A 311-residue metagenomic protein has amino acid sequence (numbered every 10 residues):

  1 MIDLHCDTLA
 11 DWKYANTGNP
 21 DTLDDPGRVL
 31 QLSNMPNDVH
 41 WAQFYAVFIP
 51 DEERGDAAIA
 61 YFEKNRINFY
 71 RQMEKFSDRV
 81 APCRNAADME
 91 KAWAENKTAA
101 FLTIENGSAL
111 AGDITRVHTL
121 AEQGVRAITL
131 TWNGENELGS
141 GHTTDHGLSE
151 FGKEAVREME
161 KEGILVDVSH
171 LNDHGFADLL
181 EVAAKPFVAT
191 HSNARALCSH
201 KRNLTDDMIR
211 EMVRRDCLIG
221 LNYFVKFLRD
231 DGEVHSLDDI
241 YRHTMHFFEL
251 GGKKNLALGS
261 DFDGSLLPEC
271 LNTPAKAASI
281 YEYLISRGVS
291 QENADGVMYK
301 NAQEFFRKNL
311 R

Functional and structural regions predicted by a protein language model:
M1-N222, K226-L228, Y241, M245-F248 (+3 more regions): Extended, charged catalytic domains and RNA/DNA-binding interfaces, predominantly in divalent-metal-using enzymes
F48-P50, G264, Y299-E304: A short, acidic, flexible beta-alpha connecting loop/helix-capping segment that sits on the rim of active
D56-A57, D230-E233, L266-L271: Second-shell loop/turn segments in exported
N68, H246, L250, V297 (+1 more regions): Short alpha-helical scaffold segments that flank and stabilize functional sites
Y223, G251-P274: Short acidic/histidine-rich active-site segments
N272-R311: Mid-to-C-terminal alpha-helical segments outside catalytic/metal-binding sites
